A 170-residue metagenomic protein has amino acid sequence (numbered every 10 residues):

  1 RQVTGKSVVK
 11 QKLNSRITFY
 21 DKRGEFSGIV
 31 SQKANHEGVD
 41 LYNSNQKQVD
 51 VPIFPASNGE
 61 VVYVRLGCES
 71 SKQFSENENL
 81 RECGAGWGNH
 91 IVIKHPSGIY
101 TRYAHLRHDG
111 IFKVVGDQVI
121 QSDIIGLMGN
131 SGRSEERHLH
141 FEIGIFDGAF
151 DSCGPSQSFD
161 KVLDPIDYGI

Functional and structural regions predicted by a protein language model:
R1-N89, Q121, N130, S134 (+2 more regions): Surface-exposed, glycine-biased beta-strand/turn segments
S31-Q46, I93, G144-F159: Small beta-barrel nucleic-acid-binding modules, principally OB-folds
H36, H95, H105, H138-H140: Histidine-centered active-site/metal-ligand motif
D40, V92, R102-H105, L127 (+2 more regions): Conserved beta-strand positions that form and line the central face of beta-propeller blades
N43, Y63, H105-H108, L127-N130 (+1 more regions): A residue-level detector for short acidic-glycine micro-motifs
N45-P55, H95-S122, G148: Short histidine-centered loop motifs in beta-beta connectors
N79-C83, I111-D123, L127, R137 (+1 more regions): Acidic, glycine-rich catalytic/binding loops that coordinate metals and/or anionic ligands
G98-I99, G132-E136, H140: Ligand-binding loop in jelly-roll beta-barrel domains
